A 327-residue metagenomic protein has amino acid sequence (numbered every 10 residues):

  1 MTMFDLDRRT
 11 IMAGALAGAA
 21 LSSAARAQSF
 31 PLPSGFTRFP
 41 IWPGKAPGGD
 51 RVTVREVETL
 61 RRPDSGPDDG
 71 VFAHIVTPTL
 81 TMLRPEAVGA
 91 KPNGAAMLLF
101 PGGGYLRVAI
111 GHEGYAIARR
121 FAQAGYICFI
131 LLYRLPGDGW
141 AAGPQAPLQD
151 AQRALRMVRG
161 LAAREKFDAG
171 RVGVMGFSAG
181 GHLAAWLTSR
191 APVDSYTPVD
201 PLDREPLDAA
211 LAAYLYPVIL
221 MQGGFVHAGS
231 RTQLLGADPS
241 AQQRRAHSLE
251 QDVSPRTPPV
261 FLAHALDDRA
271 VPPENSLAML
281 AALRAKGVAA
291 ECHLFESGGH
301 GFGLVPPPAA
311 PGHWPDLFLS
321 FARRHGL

Functional and structural regions predicted by a protein language model:
M1-A19: N-terminal secretory signal peptides and thylakoid transit peptides that target proteins across membranes
F30-G89: N-terminal cap/lid segment of alpha/beta-hydrolase-fold proteins
T59-S65, P201, P217-D252, P258: Mobile cap/lid helix-loop segments that gate and shape the active-site cleft of serine hydrolases
N93-G102: Short beta-strand element of the alpha/beta-hydrolase
V108-I117, L131-A169, P306-G312: Catalytic nucleophile-loop/oxyanion-hole region of alpha/beta-hydrolase and closely related hydrolase-like folds
R153-V226: Primarily recognizes the serine-hydrolase "nucleophile elbow" in alpha/beta-hydrolase and SGNH/GDSL folds
L262-H264, D268: Short beta-strand/loop motif that positions the catalytic acidic residue of the alpha/beta-hydrolase fold
P273, L277-L327: C-terminal catalytic histidine-bearing segment of alpha/beta-hydrolase fold enzymes
